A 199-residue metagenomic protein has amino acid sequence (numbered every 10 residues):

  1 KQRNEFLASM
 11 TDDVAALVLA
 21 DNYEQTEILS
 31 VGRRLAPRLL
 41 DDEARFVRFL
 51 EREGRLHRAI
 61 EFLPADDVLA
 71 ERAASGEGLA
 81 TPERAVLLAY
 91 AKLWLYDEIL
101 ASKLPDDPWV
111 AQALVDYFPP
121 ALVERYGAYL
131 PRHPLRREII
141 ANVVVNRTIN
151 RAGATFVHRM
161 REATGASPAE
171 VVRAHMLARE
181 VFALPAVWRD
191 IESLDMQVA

Functional and structural regions predicted by a protein language model:
K1-A199: Ligand/cofactor-recognition surfaces for anionic moieties
